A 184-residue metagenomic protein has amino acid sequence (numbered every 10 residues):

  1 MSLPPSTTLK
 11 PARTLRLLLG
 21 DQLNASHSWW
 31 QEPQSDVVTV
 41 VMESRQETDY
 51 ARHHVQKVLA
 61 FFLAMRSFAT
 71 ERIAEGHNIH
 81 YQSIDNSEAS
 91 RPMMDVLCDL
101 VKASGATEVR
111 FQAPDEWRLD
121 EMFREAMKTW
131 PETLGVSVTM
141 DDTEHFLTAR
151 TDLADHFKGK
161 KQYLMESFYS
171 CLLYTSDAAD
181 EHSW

Functional and structural regions predicted by a protein language model:
S2-I84: N-terminal beta-strand-loop-alpha-helix module at the start of alpha/beta ligand-binding or catalytic domains
D21, S44, I84-N86, P114-E116 (+1 more regions): An acidic- and aromatic-residue-enriched active-site/binding cleft used to recognize and process polar
W29-W30, W117, W130, W184: A residue-identity detector for tryptophan
S35-T39, V58-F62, L100-V101, K128-P131 (+2 more regions): Short, low-complexity, polar/charged sequence segments that are solvent-exposed and flexible
R52-A103, E108, A113-E121, A126: N-terminal Rossmann-like or analogous alpha/beta NTP/dinucleotide-binding catalytic cores that position adenine
Q82, Y169-S170, S183: Compositionally biased, intrinsically disordered low-complexity regions enriched in proline and serine
M94-S176: Beta-rich, aromatic/charged-enriched effector core domains that present basic-aromatic interfaces for binding
Y174-W184: Single conserved hydrophobic/aromatic residue that forms the stacking wall/gate of nucleotide- or nucleobase-binding
